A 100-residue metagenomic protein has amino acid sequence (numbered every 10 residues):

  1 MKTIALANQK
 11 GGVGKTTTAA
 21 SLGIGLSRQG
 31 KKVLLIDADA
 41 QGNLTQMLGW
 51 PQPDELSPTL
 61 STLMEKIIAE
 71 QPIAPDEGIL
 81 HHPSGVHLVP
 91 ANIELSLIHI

Functional and structural regions predicted by a protein language model:
M1-I98: P-loop NTP-binding core
